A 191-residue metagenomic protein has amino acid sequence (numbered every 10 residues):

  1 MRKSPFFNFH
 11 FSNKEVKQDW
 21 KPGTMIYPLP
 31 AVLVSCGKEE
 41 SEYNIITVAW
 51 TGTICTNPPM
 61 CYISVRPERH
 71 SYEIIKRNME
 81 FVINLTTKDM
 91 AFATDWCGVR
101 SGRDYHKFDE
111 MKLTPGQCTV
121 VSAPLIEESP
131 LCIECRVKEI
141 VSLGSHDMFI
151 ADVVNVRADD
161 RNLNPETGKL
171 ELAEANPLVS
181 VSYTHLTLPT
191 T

Functional and structural regions predicted by a protein language model:
M1-L186: Basic, polyanion-binding surface patches
T187-T191: A short, hydrophobic C-terminal helix/tail in secreted or cell-surface proteins
